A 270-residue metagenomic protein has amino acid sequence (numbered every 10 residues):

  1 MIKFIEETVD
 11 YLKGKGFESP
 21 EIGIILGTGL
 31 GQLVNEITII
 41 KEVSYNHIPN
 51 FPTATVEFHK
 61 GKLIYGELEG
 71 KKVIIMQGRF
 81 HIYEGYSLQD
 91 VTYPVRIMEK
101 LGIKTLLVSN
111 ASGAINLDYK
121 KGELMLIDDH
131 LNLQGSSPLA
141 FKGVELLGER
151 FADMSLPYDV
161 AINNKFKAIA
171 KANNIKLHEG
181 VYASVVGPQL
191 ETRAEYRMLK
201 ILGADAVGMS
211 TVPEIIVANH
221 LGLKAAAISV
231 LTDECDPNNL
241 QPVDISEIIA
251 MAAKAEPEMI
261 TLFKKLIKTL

Functional and structural regions predicted by a protein language model:
M1-M154: Metabolite-binding pocket within alpha/beta catalytic cores that recognizes anionic/polar moieties
V95, Y196, V212-I215: Generic hydrophobic/aromatic pocket-lining and core-packing "Φ" positions
E99-K100, K200, N219: Non-catalytic positions within long, well-ordered alpha-helices that form the structural scaffold/packing of enzyme
K104-T105, D205, K224: Short acidic/polar active-site loop segments enriched in Thr and Asp
L147-Y158, V186, Y196, A252-K264: Polyanion-binding loop/helix "lid" in catalytic or ligand-binding cores
N163, A168-D205, F263: Active-site/ligand-binding-proximal alpha/beta "capping" segment
M209-E247: Zn-dependent metallopeptidase/amidohydrolase metal-coordination segment
C235-L270: His/Asp/Glu-rich mid-to-C-terminal helical/loop segments that flank catalytic regions of hydrolases
